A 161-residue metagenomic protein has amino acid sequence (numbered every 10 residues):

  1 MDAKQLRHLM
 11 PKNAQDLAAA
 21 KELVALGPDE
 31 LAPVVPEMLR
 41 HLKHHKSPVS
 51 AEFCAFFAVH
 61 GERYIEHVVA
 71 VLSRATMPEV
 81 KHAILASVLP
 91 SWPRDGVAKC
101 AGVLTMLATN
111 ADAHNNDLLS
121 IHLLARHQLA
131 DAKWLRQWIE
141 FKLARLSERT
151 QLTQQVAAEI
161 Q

Functional and structural regions predicted by a protein language model:
M1-K4, T105-Q161: Eukaryotic acidic, Ser/Thr-rich intrinsically disordered low-complexity regions
M1-R7, D29-R40, E62-S73, R94-A108 (+1 more regions): Amphipathic alpha-helical scaffolding segments comprising HEAT/armadillo-like alpha-solenoid repeats
R7-D29, R40, S50-H60, K81-D95 (+2 more regions): Structural detector for internal amphipathic alpha-helices that build alpha-solenoid repeat scaffolds
Q15-D16, V34, V49, C100: N-terminal alpha-helical segment
H45-K46, T76-M77, D112-A113: Short inter-helical turns and helix N-cap capping residues of alpha-solenoid HEAT/ARM repeat scaffolds
F57, V68-H82: Helix-adjacent hinge/juxtasegments
E62-I65, T76-V80, W92, A144-E148: Short amphipathic alpha-helical patches
